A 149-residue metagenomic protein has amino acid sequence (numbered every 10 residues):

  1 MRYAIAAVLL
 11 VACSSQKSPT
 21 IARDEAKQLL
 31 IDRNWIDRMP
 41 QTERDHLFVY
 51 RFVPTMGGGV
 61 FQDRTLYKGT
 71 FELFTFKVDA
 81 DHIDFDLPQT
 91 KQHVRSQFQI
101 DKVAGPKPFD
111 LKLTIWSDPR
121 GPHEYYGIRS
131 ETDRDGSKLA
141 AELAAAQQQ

Functional and structural regions predicted by a protein language model:
M1-A6: Sec-dependent signal peptide recognition, specifically the positively charged N-region followed immediately by
V11-A12: C-terminal motif of bacterial Sec signal peptides marking the signal peptidase cleavage site
S15: Short, conserved catalytic or interaction motifs in soluble domains
S18-A26, V49, D84-Q149: Beta-sheet ligand-binding and adhesion/scaffold domains
T20-H46, F74-V78, Q147: Tryptophan-anchored aromatic micro-motifs
R38, T55-F61, P88-K91, W116: Generic short beta-strand segments
Q41-D84: N-terminal glycine/threonine-rich, aromatic-flanked beta-hairpin/loop signature
